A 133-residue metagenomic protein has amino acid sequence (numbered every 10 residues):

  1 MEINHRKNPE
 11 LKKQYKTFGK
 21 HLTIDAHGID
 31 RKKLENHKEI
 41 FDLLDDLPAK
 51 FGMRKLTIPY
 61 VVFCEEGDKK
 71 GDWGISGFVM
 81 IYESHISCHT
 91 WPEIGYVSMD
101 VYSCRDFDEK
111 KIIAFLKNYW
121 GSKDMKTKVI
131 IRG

Functional and structural regions predicted by a protein language model:
M1-G133: Polybasic/polar functional segments that serve as interface/processing modules
